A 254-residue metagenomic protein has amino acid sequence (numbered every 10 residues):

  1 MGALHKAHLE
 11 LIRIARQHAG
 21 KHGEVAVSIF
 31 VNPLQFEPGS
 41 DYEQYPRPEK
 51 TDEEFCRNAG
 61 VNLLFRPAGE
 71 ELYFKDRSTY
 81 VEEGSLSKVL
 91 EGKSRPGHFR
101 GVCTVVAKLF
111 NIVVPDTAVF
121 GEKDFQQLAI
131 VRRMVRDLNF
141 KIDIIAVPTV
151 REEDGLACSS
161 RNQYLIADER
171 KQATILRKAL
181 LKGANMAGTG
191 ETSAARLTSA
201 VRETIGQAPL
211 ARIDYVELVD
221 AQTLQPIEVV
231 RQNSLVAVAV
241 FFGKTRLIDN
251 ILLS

Functional and structural regions predicted by a protein language model:
M1-A211, V219-T223, I251: Nucleotidyltransferase catalytic core that binds NTPs
E203-R246: Acidic/histidine-rich
T245-S254: Charged, cofactor-coupling segments
